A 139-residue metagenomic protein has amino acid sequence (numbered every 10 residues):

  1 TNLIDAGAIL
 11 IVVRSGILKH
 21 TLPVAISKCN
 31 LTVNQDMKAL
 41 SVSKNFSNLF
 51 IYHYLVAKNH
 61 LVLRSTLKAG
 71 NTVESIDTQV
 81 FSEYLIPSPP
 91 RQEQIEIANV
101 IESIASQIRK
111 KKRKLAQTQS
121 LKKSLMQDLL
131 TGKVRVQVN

Functional and structural regions predicted by a protein language model:
T1-K58: A short beta-sheet element
L22-P23, E74, S82, R113: Extracytoplasmic/periplasmic beta-strand context in beta-sandwich domains, especially the cupredoxin/COX2 CuA-binding
N30-K38, K68-Q92: A short glycine-rich beta-alpha junction/loop motif
D36, Y54, T72-S75, V100 (+1 more regions): Residue-level recognition of specific faces of alpha-helices
N59-H60, V134: Generic structural signal for secondary-structure transition and capping sites
E83, P87-N139: Amphipathic alpha-helical coiled-coil/heptad-repeat segments
